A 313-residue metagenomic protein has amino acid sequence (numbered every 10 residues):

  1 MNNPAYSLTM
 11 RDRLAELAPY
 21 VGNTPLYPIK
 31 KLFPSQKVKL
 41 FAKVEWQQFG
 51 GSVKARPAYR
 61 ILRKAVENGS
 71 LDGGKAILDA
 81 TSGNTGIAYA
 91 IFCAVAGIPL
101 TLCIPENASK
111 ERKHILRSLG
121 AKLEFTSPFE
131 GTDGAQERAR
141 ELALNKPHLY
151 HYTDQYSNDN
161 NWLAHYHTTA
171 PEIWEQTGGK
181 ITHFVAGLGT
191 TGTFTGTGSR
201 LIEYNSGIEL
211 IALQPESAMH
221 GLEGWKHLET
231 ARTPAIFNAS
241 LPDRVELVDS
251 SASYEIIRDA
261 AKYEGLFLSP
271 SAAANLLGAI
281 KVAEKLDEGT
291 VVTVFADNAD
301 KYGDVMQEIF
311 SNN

Functional and structural regions predicted by a protein language model:
M1-N313: PLP-dependent amino-acid enzyme catalytic core
